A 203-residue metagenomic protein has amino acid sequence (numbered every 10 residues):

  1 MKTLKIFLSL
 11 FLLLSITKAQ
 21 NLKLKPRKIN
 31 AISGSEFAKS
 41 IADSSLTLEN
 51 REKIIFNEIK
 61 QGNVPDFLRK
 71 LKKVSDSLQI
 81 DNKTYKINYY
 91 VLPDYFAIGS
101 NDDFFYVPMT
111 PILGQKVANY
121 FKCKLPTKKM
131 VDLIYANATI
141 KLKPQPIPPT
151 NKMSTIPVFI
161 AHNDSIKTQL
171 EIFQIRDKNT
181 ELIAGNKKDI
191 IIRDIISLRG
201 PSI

Functional and structural regions predicted by a protein language model:
M1-L22: Bacterial Sec-dependent N-terminal signal peptides
N21-L68: N-terminal module-boundary/linker segments of secreted carbohydrate-active enzymes
L46-N50, P65-L68, F104-I112, L125 (+1 more regions): Soluble non-cytosolic domains of exported or imported proteins
Q61-L92: Conserved oxyanion/phosphate-binding beta-strand-loop segments in alpha/beta enzyme cores
I98-V107, Y120-F121: Second-shell loop/turn segments in exported
P111-N186, I190-I191: Conserved hydrophobic ligand-interaction patch in extracellular adhesion modules
R193, S197-I203: A conserved mid-domain beta-alpha-beta active-site/ligand-binding segment of alpha/beta enzyme cores
